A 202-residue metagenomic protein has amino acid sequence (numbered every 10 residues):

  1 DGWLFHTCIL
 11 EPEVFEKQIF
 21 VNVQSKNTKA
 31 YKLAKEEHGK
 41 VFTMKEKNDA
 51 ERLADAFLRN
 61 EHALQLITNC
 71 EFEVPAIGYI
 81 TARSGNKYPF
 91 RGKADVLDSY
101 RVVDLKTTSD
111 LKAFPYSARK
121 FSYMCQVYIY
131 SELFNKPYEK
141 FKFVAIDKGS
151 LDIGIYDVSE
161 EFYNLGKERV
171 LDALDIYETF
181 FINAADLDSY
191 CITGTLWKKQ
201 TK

Functional and structural regions predicted by a protein language model:
D1-R91, Y190-T195, K199: Metal-dependent nuclease catalytic cores that hydrolyze phosphodiester bonds in DNA/RNA, characterized by
N60-L66, D98-V102, F134-K140: Secondary-structure boundary elements
I77-Y79, T108-D110, K148-S150: Short, solvent-exposed loop/turn segments at secondary-structure junctions
Y79-T81, K112-A118: Surface-exposed cleft-lining segments at the edges of enzyme active sites
G92-F114, Y130: Conserved catalytic cores of phosphodiester-cleaving nucleases, focusing on short active-site segments
V103, K120-F121: Conserved mid-sequence domains
Y116-R119, I129-K202: Metal-dependent nuclease catalytic regions and adjoining charged, substrate-binding loops involved in nucleic-acid end
Y123-Q126: Catalytic-loop motifs flanking and including active-site residues across diverse enzymes
